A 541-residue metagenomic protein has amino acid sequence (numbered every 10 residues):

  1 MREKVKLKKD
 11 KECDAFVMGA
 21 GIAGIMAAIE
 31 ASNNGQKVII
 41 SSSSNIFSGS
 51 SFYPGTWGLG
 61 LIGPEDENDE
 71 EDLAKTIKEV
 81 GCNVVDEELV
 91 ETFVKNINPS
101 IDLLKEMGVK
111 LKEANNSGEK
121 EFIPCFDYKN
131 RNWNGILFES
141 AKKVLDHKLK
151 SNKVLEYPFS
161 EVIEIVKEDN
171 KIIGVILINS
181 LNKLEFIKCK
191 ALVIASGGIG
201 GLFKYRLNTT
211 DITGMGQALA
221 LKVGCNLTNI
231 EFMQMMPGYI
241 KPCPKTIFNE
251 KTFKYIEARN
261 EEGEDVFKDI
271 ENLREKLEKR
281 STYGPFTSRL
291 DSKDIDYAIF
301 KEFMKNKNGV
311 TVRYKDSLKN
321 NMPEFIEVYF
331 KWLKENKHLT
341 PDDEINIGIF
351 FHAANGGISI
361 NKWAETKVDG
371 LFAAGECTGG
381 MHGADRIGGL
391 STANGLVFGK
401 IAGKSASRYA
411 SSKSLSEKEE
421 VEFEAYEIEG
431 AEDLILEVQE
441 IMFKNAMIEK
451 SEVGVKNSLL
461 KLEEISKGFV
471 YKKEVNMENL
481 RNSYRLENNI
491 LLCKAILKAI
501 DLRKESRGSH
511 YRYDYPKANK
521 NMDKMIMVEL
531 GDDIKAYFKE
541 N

Functional and structural regions predicted by a protein language model:
M1-K6, K11-E12, Q36, N45-F47 (+9 more regions): Glycine- and aromatic-enriched mobile tails/lids
D10-C13, N182-A191, K367: Core beta-strand elements of the Rossmann-like FAD/NAD(P) dinucleotide-binding domain in flavoenzyme oxidoreductases
A15-I40: N-terminal Rossmann-like FAD-binding beta1-loop-alpha1 element of flavoenzymes
S44-K75, P237-G238, F248-E250: Conserved N-terminal glycine-rich FAD pyrophosphate-binding loop of Rossmann-like flavoproteins
I97-K183, A195, M236-C243, I247-N249 (+1 more regions): Conserved redox-cofactor binding core of oxidoreductases
I163-S180, F186, L339-T378: FAD-site-proximal beta/loop scaffold in flavoenzymes
A191-K245, G389-S405: Glycine-rich loop(s) and the adjacent beta-strand/alpha-helix scaffold that form part
C225-L339, S405, Y409-S411: An anion/pyrophosphate-binding glycine-rich loop and adjacent beta-alpha core in soluble alpha-beta enzymes
